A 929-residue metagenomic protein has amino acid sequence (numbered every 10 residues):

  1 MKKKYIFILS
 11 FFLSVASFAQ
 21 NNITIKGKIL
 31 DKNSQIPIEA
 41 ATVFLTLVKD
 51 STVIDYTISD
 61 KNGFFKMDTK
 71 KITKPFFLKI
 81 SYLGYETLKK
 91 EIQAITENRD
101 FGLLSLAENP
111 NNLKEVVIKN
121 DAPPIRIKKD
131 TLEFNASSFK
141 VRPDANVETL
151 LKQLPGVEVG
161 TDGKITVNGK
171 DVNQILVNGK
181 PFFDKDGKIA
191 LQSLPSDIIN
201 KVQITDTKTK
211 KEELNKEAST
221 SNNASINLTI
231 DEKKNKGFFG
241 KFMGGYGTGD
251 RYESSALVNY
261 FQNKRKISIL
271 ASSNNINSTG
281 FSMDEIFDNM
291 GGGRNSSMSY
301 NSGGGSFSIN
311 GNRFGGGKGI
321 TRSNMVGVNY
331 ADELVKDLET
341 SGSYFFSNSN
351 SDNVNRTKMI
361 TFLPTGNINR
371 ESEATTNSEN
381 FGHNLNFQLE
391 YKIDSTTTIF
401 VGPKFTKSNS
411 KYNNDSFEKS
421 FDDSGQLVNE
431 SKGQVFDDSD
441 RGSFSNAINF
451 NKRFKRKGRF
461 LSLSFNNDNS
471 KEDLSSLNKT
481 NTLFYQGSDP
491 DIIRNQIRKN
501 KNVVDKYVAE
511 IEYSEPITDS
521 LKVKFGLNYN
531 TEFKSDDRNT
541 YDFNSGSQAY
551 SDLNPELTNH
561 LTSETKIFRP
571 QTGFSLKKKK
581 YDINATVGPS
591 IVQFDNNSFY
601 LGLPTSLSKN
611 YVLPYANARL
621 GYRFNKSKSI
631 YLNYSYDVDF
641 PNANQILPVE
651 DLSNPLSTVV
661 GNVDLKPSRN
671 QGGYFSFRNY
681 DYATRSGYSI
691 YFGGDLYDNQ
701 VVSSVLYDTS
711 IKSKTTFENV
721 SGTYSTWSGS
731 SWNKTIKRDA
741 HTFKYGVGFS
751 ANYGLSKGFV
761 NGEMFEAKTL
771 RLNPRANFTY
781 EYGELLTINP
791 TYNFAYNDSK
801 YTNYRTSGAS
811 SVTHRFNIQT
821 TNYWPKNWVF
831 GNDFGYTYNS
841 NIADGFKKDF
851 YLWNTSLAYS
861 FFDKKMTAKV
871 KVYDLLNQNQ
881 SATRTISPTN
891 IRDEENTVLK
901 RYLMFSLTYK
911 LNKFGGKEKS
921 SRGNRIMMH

Functional and structural regions predicted by a protein language model:
Q20-N22, K32, N62-F64, E86-L88 (+20 more regions): Membrane-proximal, glycine/serine-rich, low-complexity loop/turn segments characteristic of large bacterial
N33-L47: Short, ordered, surface-exposed loop/turn motifs in non-cytosolic proteins
V48-T52, K74-E91: A short, solvent-exposed loop/turn motif at the edges and junctions of modular extracellular/periplasmic domains
K49-F64: Short, acidic Ser/Thr/Gly-rich low-complexity loop/linker segments typical of extracellular and cell-surface proteins
N215-K216, F281-I286, N353-N369, Y412-V428 (+13 more regions): Outer-membrane beta-barrel translocator domains and adjoining extracellular loop/strand segments of Gram-negative
T248, K318-I320, N377-E379, F436-D440 (+10 more regions): Replace "Gram-negative outer membrane beta-barrel proteins" with "bacterial and organellar outer membrane beta-barrel
E373, K506-V508, D552-N559, V660-N662 (+2 more regions): Outer membrane beta-barrel strand-and-loop segments of large Gram-negative receptors, especially TonB-dependent
K522-S627, S807: Signature of Gram-negative outer-membrane beta-barrel scaffolds
